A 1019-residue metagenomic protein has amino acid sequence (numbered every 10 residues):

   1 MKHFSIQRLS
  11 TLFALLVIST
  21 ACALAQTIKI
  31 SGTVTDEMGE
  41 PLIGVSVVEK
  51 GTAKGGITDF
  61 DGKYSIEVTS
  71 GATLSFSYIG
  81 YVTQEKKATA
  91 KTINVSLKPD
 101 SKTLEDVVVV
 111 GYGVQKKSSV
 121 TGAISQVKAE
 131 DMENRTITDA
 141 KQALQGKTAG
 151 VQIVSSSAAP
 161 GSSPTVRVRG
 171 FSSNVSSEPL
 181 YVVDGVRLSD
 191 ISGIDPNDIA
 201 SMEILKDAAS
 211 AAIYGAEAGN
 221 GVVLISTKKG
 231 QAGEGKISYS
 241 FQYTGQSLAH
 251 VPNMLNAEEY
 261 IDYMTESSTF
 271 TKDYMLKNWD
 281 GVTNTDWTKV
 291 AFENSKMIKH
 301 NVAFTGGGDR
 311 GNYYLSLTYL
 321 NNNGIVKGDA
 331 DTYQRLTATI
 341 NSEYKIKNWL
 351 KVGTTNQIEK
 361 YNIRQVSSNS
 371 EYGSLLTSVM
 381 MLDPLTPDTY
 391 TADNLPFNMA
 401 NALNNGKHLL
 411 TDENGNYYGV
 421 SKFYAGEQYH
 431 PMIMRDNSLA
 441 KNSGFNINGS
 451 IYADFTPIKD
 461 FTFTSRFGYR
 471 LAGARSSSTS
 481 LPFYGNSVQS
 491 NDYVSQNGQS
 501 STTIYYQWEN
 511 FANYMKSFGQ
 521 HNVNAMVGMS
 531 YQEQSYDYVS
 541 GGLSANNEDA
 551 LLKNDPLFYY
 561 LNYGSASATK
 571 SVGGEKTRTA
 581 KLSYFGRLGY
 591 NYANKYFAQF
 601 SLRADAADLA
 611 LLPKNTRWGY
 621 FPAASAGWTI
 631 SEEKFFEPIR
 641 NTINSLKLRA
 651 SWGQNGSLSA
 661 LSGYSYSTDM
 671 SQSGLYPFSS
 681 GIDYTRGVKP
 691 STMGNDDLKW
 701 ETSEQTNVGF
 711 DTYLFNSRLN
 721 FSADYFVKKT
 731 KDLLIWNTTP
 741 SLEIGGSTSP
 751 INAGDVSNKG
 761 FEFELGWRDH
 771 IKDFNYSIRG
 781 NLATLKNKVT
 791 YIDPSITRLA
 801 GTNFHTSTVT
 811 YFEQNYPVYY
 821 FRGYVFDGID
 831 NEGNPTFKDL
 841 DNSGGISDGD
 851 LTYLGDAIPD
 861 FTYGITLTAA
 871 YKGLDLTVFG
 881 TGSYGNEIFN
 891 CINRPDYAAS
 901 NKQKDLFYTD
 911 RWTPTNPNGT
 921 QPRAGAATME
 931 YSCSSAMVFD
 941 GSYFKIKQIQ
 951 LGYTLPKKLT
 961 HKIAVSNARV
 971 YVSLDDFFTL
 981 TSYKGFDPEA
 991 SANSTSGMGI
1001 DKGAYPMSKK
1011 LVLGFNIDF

Functional and structural regions predicted by a protein language model:
M1-T339, Y344-G353, N448-G449, W700 (+4 more regions): Short, small/polar-rich motifs associated with maturation and membrane association, primarily at protein termini
G44, D106, Q126, G150 (+8 more regions): Extracellular/lumenal ectodomain signal focusing on beta-strand-rich modules and carbohydrate-recognition contexts
M132, E178, D184, I298 (+8 more regions): Extracellular/periplasmic, surface-exposed regions of secreted and cell-surface proteins
K141-Q145, P750-S757, T797-F821, G849 (+5 more regions): C-terminal extracellular loops and terminal segments of Gram-negative outer membrane beta-barrel proteins
S238-G281, S367-L376, V539-E548, Y664-S665 (+3 more regions): Conserved small-residue
D280-V282, E359, R364-N446, T503 (+3 more regions): Acidic/polar loop-and-plug regions of large Gram-negative outer-membrane beta-barrel proteins
N842-G844, L876-F944: C-terminal beta-barrel architecture of Gram-negative outer-membrane proteins
